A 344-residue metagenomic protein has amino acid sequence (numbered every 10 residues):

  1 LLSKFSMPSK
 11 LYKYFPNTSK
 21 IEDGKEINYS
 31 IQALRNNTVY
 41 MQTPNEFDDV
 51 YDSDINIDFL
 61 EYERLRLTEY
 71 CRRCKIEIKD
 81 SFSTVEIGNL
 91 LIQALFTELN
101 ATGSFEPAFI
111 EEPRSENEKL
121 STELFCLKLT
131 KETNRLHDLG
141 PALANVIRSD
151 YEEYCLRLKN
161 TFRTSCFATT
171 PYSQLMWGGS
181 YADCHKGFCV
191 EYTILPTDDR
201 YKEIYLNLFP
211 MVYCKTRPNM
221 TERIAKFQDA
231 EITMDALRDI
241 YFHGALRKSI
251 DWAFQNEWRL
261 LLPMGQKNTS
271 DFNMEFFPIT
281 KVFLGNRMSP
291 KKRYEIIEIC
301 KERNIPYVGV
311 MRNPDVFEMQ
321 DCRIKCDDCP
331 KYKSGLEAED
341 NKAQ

Functional and structural regions predicted by a protein language model:
L1-Q344: Partner-binding and oligomerization surfaces adjacent to conserved cores of proteins that assemble macromolecular
